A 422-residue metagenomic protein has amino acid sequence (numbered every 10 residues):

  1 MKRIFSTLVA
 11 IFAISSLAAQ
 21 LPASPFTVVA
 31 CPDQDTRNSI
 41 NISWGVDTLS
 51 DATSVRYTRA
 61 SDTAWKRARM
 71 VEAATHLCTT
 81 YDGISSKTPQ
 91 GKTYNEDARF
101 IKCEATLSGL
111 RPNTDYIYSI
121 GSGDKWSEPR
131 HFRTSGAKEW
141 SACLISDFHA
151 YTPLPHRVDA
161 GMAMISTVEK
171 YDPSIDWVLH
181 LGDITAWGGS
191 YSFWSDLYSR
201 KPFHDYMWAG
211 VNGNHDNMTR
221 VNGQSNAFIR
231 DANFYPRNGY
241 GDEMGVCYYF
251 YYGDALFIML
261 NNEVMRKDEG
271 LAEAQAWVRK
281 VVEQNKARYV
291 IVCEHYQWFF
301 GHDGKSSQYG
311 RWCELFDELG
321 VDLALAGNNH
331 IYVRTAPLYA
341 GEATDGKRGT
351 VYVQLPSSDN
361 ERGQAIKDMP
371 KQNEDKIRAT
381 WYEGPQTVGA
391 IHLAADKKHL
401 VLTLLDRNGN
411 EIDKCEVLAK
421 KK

Functional and structural regions predicted by a protein language model:
A18-A150, A394-K422: Acidic, histidine-bearing metal-coordination/catalytic regions of metal-dependent phosphoesterases
D62-A98, A142-M162, D231-N238, R266-G270 (+2 more regions): Acidic/histidine-rich helix-loop elements that form or flank divalent-metal/phosphate-binding sites at the catalytic
F100, K125-L181, W187: An acidic-aromatic substrate-binding cleft motif
I101, T106, D115-H131, S192-R279 (+3 more regions): Extended active-site neighborhood of metal-dependent phosphoesterases/phosphodiesterases
K138-S141, P173-V178, F203-A209, G245 (+5 more regions): Loop/turn elements at helix/coil->beta-strand transitions in domains of secreted/extracellular proteins
L144-S146, W177-D183, W187, W208-N214 (+4 more regions): Active-site neighborhood of phospho(di)ester-bond hydrolases with catalytic His/Asp-centered motifs
H156, V264, G270, N285-A324 (+1 more regions): Active-site-proximal segments of metal-dependent phosphoesterases and phosphodiesterases across multiple
V158-R220, E318: Core catalytic region of metal-dependent phosphoesterases/phosphodiesterases, especially metallo-beta-lactamase-like
